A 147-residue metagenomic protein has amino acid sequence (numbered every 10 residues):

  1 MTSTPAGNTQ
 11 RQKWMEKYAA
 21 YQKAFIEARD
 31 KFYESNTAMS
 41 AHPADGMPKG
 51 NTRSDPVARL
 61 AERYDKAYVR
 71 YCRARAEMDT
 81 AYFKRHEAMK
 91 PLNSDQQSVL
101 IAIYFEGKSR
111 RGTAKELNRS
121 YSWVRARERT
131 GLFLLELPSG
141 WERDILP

Functional and structural regions predicted by a protein language model:
M1-A88, G140-P147: N-terminal interaction/assembly modules
E87, I103, A114: Short, flexible active-site loop motifs that bind/organize anionic cofactors or intermediates
P91-K108: Short amphipathic alpha helix immediately N-terminal
L100, G112-A114, V124: Hydrophobic positions on the alpha-helical face of helix-turn-helix-like DNA-binding modules
G107-N118: Short amphipathic alpha-helical segments at helix boundaries and their inter-helical linkers
L117-W141: DNA-recognition helix of helix-turn-helix
